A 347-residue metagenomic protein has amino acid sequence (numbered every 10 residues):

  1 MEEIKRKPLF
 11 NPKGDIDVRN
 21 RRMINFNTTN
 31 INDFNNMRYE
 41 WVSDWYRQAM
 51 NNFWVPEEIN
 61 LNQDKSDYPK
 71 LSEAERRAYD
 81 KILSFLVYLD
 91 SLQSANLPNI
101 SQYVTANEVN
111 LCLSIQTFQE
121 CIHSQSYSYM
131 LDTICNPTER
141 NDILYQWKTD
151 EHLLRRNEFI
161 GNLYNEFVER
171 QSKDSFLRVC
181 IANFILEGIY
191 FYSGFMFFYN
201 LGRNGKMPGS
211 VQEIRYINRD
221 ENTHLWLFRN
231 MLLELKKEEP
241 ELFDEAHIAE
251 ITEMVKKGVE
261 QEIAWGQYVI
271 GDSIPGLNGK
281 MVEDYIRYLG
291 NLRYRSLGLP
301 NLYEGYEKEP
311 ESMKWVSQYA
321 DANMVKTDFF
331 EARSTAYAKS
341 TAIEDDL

Functional and structural regions predicted by a protein language model:
E2-L347: Non-heme di-metal
